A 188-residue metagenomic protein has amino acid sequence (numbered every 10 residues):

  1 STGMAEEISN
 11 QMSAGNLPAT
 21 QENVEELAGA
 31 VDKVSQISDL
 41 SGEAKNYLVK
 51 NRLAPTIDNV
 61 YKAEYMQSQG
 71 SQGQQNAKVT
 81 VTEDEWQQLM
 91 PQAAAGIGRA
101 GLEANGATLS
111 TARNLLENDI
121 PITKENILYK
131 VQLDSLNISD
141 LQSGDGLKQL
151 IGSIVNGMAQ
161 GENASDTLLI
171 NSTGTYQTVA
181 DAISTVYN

Functional and structural regions predicted by a protein language model:
S1-N188: Extended alpha-helical rod segments
